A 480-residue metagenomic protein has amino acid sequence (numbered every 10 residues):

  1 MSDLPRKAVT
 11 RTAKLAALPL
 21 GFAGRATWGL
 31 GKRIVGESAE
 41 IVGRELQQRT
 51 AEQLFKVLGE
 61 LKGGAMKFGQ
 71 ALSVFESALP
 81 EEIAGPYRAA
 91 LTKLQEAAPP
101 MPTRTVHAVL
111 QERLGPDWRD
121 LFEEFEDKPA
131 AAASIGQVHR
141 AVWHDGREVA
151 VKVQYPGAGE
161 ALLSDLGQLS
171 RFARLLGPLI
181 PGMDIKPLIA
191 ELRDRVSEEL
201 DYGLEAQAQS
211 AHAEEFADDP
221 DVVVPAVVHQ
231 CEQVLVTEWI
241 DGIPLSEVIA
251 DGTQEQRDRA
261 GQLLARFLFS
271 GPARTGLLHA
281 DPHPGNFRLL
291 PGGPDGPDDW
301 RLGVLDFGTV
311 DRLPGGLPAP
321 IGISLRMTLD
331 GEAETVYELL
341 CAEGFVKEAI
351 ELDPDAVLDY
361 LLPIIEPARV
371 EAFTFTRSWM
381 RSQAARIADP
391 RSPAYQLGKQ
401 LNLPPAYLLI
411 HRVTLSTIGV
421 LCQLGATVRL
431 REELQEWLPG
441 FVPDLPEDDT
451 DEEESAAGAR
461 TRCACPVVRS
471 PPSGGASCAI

Functional and structural regions predicted by a protein language model:
M1-F269, L289-L290, P294-G315, E338-C465 (+1 more regions): Broad phosphate/nucleotide-binding scaffolds in NTP-utilizing and phosphate-metabolizing enzymes
S270-L277: Protein kinase catalytic-loop region centered on the HRD/HxD motif
D281-H283: Conserved catalytic-loop position in the HRD/HxD motif
P318: Short adenine-binding "F-helix/F-box" segment of the Bergerat
I321-K347: Helical lid/core segments from catalytic subdomains that handle acyl or acyl-like groups
S470-S473, S477: Low-acidity, Ser/Thr- and Arg-rich intrinsically disordered low-complexity segments
